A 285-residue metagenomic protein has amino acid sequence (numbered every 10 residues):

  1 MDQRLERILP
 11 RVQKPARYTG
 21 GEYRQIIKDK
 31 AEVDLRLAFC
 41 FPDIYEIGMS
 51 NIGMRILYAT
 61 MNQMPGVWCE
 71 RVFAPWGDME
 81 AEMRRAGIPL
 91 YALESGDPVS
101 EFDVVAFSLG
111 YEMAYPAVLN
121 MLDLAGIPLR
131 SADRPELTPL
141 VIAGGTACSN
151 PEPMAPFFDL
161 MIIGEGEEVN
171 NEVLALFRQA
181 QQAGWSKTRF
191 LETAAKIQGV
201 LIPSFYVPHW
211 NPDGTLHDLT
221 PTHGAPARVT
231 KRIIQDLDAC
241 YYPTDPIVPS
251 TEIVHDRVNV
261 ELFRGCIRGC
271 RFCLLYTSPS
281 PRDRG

Functional and structural regions predicted by a protein language model:
E6-A38, Y45-E46, P203, N211-N259: N-terminal [4Fe-4S]-dependent radical SAM core
F41, M49-S50, M54-E70, F107-S108 (+1 more regions): N-terminal cofactor/phosphate-binding cores enriched in small/glycine residues, especially glycine-rich loops such as
F41-Y45, Y111, R264: Residue-level signal for short, function-critical loop segments
A74-P221: Glycine-rich beta-alpha loop elements in corrinoid/cobalamin-binding modules across cobalamin-dependent enzymes
V254-V258, R268, S278: Non-catalytic terminal/interface segments that mediate subunit docking, oligomerization, and allosteric communication
R264-L275: Local cysteine-cluster metal-coordination motifs and their immediate loop/turn environment, predominantly Fe-S cluster
Y276-G285: Single conserved hydrophobic/aromatic residue that forms the stacking wall/gate of nucleotide- or nucleobase-binding
